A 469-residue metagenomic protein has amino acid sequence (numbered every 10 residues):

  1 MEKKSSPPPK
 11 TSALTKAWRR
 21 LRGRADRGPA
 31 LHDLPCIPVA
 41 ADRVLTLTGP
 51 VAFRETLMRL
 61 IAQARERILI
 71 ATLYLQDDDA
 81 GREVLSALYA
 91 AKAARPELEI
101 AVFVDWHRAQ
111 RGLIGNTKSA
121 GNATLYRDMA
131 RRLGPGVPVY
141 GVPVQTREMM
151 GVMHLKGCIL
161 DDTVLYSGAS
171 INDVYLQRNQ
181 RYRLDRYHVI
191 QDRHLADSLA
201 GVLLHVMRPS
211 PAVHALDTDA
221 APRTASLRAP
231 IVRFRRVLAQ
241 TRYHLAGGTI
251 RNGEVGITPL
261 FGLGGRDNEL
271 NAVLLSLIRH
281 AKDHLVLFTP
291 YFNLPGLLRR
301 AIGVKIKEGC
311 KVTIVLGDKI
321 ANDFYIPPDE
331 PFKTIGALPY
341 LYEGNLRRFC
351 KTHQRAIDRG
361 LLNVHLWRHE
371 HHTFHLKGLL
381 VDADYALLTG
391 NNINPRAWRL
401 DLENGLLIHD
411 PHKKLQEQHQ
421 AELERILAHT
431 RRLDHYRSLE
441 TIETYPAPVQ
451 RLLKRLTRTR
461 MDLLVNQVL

Functional and structural regions predicted by a protein language model:
M1-L21: Intrinsically disordered, low-structural-confidence terminal and linker regions
R24-D26, H32-Q63, D78-A281, I320-L379 (+1 more regions): HKD-type phospholipase D/PLD-like phosphodiesterase module
R65-I70, A281-V286: Short, surface-exposed connector motifs at secondary-structure boundaries
A71, F103, L160, S167 (+6 more regions): Generic beta-strand/beta-sheet core signal
E99-A101, H284, K307, K311-T313: Residues at the starts of beta-strands that form the adenosine-phosphate
A281, L287-I302, H375-G390: C-terminal, well-structured subdomains that either form a transmembrane helix-short loop-helix hairpin in multi-pass
F292-L294, K319-N322, N394: Short, catalytically relevant binding-site loops at active-site mouths
A356-L469: Long, C-terminal catalytic modules of enzymes
